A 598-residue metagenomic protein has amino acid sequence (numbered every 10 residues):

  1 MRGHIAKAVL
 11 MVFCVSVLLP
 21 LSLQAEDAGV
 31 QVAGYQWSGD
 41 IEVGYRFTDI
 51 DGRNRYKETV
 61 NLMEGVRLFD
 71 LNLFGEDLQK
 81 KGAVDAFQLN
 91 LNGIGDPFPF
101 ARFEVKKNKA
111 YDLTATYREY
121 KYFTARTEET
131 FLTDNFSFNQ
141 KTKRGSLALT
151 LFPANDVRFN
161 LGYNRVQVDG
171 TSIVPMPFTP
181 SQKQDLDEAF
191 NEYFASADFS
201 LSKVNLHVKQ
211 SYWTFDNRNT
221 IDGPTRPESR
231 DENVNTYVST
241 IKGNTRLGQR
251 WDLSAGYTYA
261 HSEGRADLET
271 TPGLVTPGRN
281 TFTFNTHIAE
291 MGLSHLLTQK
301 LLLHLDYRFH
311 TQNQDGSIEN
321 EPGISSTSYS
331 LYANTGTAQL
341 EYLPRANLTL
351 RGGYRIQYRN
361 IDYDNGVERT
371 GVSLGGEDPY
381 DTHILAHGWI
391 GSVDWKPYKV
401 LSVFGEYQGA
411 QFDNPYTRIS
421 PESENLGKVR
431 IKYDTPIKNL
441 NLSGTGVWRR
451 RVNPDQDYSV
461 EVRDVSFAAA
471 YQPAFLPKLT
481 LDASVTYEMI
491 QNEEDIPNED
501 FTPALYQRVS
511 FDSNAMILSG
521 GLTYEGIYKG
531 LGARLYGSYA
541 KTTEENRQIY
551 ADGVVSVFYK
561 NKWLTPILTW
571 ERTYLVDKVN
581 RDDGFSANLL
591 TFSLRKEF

Functional and structural regions predicted by a protein language model:
M1-L10: Bacterial N-terminal signal peptides that target proteins for export
V9-P20: Bacterial N-terminal signal peptides
L21-A25: Sec/Tat signal peptide C-region and signal peptidase I cleavage site
E26-G39, G44-F598: Gram-negative and organellar
